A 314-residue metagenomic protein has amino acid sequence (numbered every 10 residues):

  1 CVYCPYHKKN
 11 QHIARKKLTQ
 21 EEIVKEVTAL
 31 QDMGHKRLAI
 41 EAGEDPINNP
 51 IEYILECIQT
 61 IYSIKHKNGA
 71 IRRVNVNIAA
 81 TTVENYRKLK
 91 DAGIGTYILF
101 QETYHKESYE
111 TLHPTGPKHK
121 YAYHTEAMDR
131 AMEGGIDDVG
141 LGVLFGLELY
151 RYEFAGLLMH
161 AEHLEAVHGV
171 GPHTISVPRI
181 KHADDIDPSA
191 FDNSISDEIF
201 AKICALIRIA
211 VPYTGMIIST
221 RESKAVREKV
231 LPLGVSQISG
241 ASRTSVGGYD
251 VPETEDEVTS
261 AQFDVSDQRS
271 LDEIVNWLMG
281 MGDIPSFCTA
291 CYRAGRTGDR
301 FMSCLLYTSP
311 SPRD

Functional and structural regions predicted by a protein language model:
C1-E22: Canonical Radical SAM [4Fe-4S] cluster-binding loop centered on the CxxxCxxC motif and its immediate flanking residues
E21-D32, A127: Short, charged beta->alpha transition segments
M33-G134, D138, L147-L149, H163 (+3 more regions): Conserved SAM/AdoMet-binding glycine-rich loop
A42, T96, A122-I186, D197-A225 (+3 more regions): Conserved C-terminal portion of the radical SAM core fold that forms the substrate/S-adenosylmethionine-binding
S108-E110, G247-E255: Short, charged, surface-exposed secondary-structure boundary motifs
L112-K118, S189-N193, S260: Short glycine-enriched, charge-decorated loop/helix-capping segments at active-site entrances that position
P252-D267: C-terminal helical cap(s) of enzyme catalytic domains, especially alpha/beta-barrels
Y307-D314: Conserved small/polar residues in nucleotide/adenosyl-binding loops
